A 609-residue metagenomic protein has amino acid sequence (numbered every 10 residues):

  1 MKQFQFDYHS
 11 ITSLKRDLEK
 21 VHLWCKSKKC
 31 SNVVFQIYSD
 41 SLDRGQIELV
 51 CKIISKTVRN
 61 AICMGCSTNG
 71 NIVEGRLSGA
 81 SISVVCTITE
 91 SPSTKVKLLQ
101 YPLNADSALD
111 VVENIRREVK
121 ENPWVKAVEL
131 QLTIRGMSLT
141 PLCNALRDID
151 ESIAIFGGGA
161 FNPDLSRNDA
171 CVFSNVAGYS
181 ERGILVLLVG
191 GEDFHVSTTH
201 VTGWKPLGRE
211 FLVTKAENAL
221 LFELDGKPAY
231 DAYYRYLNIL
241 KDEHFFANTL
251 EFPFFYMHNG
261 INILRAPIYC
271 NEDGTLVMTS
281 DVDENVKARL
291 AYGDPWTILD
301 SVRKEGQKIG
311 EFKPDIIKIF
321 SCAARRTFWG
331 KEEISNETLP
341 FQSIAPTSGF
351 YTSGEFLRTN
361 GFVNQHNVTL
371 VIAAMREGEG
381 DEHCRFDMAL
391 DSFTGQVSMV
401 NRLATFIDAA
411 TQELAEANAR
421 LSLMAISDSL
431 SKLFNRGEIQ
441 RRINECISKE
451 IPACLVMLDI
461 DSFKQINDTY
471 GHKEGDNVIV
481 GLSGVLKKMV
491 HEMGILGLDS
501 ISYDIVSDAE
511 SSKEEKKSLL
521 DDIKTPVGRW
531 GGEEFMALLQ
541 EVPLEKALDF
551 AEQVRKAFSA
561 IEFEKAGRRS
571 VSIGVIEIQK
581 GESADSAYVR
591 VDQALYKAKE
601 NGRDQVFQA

Functional and structural regions predicted by a protein language model:
M1-D428, G437-E438: Hydrophobic alpha/beta core scaffold segments
S39, G190, A537-V542, E577-Q579: Short beta-strand-to-loop capping motifs
S55, R147, K487, H491 (+4 more regions): A general structural signal for alpha-helical elements within enzymatic catalytic domains
S427, E445, K449, K488 (+6 more regions): Conserved amphipathic alpha-helical interaction elements at protein-protein interfaces in regulatory, energy-coupling
N435-C454, D461-H491, G497, S502-E514 (+6 more regions): Conserved long alpha-helical elements within nucleotide-processing catalytic cores of c-di-GMP signaling and class III
D468, L544-A551, I576-Q608: Catalytic-core segments of nucleotide cyclases and related cyclic-nucleotide turnover enzymes
G567-V571: PAS and PAS-like sensory/regulatory domains
